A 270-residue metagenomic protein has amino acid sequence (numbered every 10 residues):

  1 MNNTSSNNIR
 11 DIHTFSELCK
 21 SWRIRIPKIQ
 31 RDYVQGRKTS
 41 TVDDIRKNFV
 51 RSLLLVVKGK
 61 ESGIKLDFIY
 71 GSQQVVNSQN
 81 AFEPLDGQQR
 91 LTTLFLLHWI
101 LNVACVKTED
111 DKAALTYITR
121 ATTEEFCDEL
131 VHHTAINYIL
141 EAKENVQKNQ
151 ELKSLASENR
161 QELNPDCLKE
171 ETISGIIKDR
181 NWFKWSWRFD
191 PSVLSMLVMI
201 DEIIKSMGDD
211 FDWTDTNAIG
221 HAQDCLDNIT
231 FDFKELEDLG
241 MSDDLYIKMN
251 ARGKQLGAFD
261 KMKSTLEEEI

Functional and structural regions predicted by a protein language model:
M1-I270: Glycine- and hydrophobic-rich flexible loops that cap the catalytic core of alpha/beta enzyme folds
